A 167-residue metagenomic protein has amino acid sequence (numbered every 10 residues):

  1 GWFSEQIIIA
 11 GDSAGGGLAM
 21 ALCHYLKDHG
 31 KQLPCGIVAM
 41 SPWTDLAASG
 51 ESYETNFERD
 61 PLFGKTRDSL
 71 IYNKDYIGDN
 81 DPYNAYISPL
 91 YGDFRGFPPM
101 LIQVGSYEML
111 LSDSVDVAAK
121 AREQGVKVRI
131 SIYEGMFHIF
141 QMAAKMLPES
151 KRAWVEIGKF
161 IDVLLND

Functional and structural regions predicted by a protein language model:
G1-D167: Alpha/beta-hydrolase superfamily serine-hydrolase fold, recognizing
